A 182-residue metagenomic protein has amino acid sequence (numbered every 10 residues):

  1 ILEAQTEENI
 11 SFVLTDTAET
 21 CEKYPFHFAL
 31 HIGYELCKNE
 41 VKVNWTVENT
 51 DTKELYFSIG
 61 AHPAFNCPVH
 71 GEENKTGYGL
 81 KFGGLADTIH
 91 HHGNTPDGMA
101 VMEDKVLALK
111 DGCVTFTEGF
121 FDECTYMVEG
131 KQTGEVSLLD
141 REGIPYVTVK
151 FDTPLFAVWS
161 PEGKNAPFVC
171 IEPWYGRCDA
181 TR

Functional and structural regions predicted by a protein language model:
I1-K38: Extended, loop-rich substrate-binding clefts of extracytoplasmic carbohydrate-active enzymes
I10-F12, L30-I32, V43, I59 (+3 more regions): Hydrophobic residues positioned within well-ordered beta-strands of beta-sheet architectures
A18-E19, L85-I89, G98-A100, V169-R182: Surface-exposed, gly/pro-biased binding rims or lids
Y24-H27, F57-I59, E162: Short glycine/proline-enriched turns and hinge-like loops at secondary-structure junctions
Y34, V41-N49: Short, well-ordered beta-strand segments enriched in hydrophobic/aromatic residues
K42-N44, H62-A64, F168-W174: Active-site scaffold segments
E54-Y56, A64-F151: Active-site/ligand-binding surface loops and adjacent short beta/alpha elements that line catalytic pockets across
P145-R182: Active-site pocket scaffolds in enzymes
